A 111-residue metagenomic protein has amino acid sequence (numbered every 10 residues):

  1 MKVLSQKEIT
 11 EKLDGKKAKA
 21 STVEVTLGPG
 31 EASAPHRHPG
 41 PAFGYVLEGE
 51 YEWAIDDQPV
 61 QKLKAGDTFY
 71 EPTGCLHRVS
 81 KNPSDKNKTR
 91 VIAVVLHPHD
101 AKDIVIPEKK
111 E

Functional and structural regions predicted by a protein language model:
M1-S21, A54, V105-E111: A short, N-terminal "cap"/entry segment at the start of jelly-roll beta-barrel domains of the cupin/DSBH fold
K17, L27, D57-G74: Short acidic-glycine-tyrosine-enriched beta hairpin
K17-T22, H38, Q58, G74 (+1 more regions): Extracytoplasmic
A18, G30-Y45: A short beta-loop-beta micro-motif enriched in histidine and acidic residues
T22-E24, F43, T68-Y70, A93: Conserved hydrophobic/aromatic beta-strand scaffold that supports enzyme active sites
A32-A34, E52, P59, F69 (+1 more regions): Histidine-centered metal-chelating micro-motifs
G40-Q58, A65-D67: Glycine- and acidic-residue-biased ligand/ion/polar-headgroup-sensing regions
V60, G74-A101: Ligand-binding loop in jelly-roll beta-barrel domains
